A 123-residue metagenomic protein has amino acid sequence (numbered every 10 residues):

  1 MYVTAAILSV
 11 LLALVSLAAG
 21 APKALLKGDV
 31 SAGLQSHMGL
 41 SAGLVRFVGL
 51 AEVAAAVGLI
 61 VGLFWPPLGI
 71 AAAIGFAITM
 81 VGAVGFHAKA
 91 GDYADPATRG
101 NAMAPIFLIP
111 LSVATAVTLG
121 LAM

Functional and structural regions predicted by a protein language model:
M1-M123: Membrane-interface extramembranous regions
